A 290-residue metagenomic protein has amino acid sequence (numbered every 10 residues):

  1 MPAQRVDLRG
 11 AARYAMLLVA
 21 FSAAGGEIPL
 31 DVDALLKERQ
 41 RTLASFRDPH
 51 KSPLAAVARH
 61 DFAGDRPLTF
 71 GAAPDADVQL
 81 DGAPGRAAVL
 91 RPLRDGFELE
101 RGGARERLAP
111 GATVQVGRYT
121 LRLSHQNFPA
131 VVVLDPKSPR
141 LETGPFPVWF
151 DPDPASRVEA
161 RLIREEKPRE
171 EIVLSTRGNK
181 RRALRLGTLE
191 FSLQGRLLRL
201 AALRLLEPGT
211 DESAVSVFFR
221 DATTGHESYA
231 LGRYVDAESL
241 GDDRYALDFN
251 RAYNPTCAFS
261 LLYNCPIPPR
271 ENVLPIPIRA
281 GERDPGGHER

Functional and structural regions predicted by a protein language model:
A3-M16: Bacterial N-terminal signal peptides that target proteins for export
L18-D31: Bacterial Sec-dependent signal peptides at the C-terminal "C-region" and cleavage site
I28-S45: Short N-terminal segments immediately surrounding and downstream of signal-peptide cleavage
A56-V57, D61-H125: Forkhead-associated
P84, R91-L93, R182-Y229: Mid-length scaffold segments of soluble, non-membrane domains
R122-R182: Surface-exposed beta-loop interaction hotspot
F146-P147, T188-L189, R233-E238: Beta-strand-rich interaction surfaces with strong enrichment in secreted/lumenal proteins
A222-T224, E238, D242-A246, N250-R290: Extended, aromatic/histidine-rich regions of cofactor-dependent oxidoreductases associated with respiratory
